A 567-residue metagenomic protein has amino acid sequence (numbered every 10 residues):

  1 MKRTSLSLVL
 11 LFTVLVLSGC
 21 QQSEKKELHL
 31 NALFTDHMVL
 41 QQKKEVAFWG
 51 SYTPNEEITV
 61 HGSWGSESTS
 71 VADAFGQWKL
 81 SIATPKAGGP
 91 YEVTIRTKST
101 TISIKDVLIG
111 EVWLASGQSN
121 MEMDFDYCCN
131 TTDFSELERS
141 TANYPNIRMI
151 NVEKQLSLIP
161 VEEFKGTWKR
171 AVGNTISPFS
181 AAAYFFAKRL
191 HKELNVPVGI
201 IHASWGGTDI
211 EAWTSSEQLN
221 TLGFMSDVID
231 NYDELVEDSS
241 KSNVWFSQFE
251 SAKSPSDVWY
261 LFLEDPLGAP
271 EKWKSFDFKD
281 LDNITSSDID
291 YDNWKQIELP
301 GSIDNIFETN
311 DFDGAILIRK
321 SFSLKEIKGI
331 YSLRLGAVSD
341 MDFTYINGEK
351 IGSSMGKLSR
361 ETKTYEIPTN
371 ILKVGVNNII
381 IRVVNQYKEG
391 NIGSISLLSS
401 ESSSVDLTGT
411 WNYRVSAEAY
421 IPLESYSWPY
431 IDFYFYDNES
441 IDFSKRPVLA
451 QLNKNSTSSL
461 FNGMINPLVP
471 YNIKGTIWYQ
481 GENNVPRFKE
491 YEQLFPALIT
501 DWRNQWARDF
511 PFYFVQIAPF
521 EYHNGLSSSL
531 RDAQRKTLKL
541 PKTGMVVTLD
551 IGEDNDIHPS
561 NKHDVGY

Functional and structural regions predicted by a protein language model:
M1-K26: Bacterial Sec-dependent N-terminal signal peptides
E27, L33-I109, E389: Ser/Thr-rich low-complexity repeats and stalk/linker segments
A32-D36, F312-K325, T362-Y365, N462: Short beta-strands within extracellular/lumenal beta-sheet-rich domains
W49, W294, F322-G348, I379-I381: Aromatic-lined ligand-binding clefts that engage carbohydrates, nucleic acids, or primary amines
G65-G88, A337, T344-L397: Beta-strand-rich ligand-recognition modules
I102-R170, I201-G301, T369-L372, V376-F461: An acidic-aromatic loop/edge-strand motif
E111-V112, Y144-N146, L194-G199, V376 (+3 more regions): Loop/turn elements at helix/coil->beta-strand transitions in domains of secreted/extracellular proteins
K363, K454-P467, E492-D501, G525-R535: Alpha-helical scaffolding within the catalytic cores of extracellular/periplasmic polymer-degrading hydrolases
